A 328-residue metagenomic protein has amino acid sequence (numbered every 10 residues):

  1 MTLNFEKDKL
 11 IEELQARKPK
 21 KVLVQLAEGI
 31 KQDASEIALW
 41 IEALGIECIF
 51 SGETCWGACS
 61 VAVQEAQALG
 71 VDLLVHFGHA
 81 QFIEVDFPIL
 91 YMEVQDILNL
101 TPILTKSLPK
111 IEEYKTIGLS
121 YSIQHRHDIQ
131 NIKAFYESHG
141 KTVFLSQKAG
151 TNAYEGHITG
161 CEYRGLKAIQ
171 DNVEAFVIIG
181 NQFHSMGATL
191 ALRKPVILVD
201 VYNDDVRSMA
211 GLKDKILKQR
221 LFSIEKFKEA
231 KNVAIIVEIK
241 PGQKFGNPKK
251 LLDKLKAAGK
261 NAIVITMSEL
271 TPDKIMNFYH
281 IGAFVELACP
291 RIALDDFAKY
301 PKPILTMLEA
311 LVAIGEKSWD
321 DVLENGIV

Functional and structural regions predicted by a protein language model:
M1-T2, K9-K21, E229, G242 (+1 more regions): Iron-sulfur (Fe-S) cluster-binding modules
T2-K9, L14-D214, Q219: The feature marks the mature, well-folded catalytic cores of soluble enzymes
A34-S35, I129-Q130, F245-K249, A298: Conserved strand-to-helix beginnings and helix N-cap segments that scaffold or border functional pockets
C48-I49, L73-L74, K115, V201-D204 (+4 more regions): Glycine-rich loops and low-complexity Gly/Arg-rich segments that provide flexible linkers or classic glycine-based
L73-L74, G78-D86, I169-G187, A230-P241 (+1 more regions): Extended, charge-rich low-complexity interaction segments
Q95, F183, Y202-V206, G211 (+1 more regions): Peripheral docking tails and interdomain loops at the edges of cofactor- or intermediate-handling domains
I132, H184-A262, E269-F278: Redox- and metal-dependent alpha/beta enzyme cores, enriched for Fe-S-associated oxidoreductases and cofactor-handling
Q219, N247-L305, A310, W319-V322: A C-terminal functional module that forms or caps the active site or interfaces directly with catalytic machinery
